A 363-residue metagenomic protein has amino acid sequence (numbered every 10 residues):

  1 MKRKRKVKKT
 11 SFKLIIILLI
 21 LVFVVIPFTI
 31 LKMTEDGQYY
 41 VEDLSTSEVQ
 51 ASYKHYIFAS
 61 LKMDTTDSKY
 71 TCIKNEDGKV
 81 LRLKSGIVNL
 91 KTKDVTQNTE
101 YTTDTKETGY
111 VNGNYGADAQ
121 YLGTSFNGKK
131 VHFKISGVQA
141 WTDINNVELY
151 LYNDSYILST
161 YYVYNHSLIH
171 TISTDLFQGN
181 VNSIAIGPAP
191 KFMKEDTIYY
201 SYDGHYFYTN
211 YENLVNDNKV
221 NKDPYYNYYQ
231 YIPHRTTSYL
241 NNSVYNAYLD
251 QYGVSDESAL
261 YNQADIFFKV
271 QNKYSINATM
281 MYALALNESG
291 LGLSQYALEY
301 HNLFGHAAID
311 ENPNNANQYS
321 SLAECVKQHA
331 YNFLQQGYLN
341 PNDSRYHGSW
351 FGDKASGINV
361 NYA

Functional and structural regions predicted by a protein language model:
K2-R3, K13-I20, I26-M280, L291-A363: Catalytic cores of secreted/periplasmic lytic hydrolases that degrade extracellular macromolecules
R5-K9: Membrane-interface anchoring determinants
E288: Pyridoxal 5′-phosphate
